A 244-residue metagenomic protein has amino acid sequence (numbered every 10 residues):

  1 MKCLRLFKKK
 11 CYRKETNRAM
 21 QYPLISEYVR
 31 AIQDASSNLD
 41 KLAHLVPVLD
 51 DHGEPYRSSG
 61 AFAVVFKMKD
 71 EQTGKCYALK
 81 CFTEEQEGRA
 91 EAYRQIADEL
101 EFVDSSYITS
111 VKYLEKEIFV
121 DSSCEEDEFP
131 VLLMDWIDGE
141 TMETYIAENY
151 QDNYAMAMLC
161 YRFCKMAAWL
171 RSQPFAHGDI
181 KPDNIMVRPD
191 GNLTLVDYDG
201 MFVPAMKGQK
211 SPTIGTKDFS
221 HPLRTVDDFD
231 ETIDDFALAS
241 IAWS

Functional and structural regions predicted by a protein language model:
K2-Y56, E91: Juxta-kinase regulatory segment immediately upstream of eukaryotic protein kinase catalytic domains
G53-P55, A61-K112: ATP-binding glycine-rich loop module of kinase domains
T109-M156: Conserved structural core of kinase catalytic domains
A167, R171-D183, V187-R188: Catalytic-loop of the protein kinase fold
D197-F202: Activation of the activation-loop gatekeeper triad in protein kinase-fold domains
G208-L223: Conserved activation segment of eukaryotic-like protein kinases, specifically the C-terminal portion of the activation
L223-T232: Conserved end of the kinase activation segment
